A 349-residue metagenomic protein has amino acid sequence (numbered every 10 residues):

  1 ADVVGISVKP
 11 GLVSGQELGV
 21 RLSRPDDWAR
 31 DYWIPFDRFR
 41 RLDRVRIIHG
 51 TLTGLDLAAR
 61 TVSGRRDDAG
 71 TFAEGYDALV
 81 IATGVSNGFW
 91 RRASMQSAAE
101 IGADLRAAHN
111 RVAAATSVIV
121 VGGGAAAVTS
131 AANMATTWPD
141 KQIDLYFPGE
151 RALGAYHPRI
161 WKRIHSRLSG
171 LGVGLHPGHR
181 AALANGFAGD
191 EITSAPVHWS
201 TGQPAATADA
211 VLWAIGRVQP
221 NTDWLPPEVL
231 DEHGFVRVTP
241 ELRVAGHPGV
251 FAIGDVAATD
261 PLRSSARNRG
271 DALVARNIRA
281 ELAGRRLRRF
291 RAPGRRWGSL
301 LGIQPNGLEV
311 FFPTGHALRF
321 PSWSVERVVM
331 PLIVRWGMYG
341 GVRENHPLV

Functional and structural regions predicted by a protein language model:
A1-I48, A132-R159: Beta1-alpha1 glycine-rich phosphate/pyrophosphate-binding loop at the start of Rossmann-like nucleotide-binding domains
G5-S14, L18-R24, A82-R111, E309 (+1 more regions): Glycine-rich active-site loop/strand segments that organize a redox cofactor
L42-I119, L212: FAD-binding core/adjacent interface of flavoenzyme oxidoreductases
L42-T61, E74, P139-V238, L287: A Rossmann-like FAD-binding core segment of flavoenzymes
A98-T116, A206-G270: FAD-site-proximal beta/loop scaffold in flavoenzymes
R111-K141: Rossmann-like NAD(P)H-binding beta-loop-alpha module
V238, I253-I303: A conserved FAD-binding loop/helix module that cradles the flavin
G302-V349: C-terminal auxiliary extensions adjacent to catalytic cores
